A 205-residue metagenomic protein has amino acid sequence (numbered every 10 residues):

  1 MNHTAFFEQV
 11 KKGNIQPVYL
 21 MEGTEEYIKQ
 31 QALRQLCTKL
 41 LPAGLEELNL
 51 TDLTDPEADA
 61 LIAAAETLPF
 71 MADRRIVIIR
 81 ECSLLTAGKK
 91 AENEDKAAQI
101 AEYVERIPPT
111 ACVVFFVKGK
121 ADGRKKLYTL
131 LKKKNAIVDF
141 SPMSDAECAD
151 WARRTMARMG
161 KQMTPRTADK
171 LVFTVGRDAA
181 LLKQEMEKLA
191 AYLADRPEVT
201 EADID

Functional and structural regions predicted by a protein language model:
M1-D205: Conserved beta/loop motifs at nucleotide-recognition and modification sites
